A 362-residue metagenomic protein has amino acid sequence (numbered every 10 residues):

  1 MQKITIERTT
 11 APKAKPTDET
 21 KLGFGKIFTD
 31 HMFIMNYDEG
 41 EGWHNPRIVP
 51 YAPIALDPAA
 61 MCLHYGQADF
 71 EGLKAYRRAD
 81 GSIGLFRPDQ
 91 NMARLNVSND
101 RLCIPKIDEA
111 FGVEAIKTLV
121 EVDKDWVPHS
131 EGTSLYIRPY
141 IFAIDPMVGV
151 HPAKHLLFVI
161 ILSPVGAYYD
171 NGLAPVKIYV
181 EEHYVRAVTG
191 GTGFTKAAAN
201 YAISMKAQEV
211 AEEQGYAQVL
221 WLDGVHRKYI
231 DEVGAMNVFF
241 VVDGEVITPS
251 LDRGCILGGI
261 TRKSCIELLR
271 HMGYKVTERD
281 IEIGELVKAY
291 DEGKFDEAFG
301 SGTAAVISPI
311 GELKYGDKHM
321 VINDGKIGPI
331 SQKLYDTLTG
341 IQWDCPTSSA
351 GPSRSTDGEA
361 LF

Functional and structural regions predicted by a protein language model:
M1-L119, M147-F362: Helix-start/capping segments and mature chain N-termini
V122, A143-I144: Intrinsically disordered, low-complexity linker/loop segments enriched in Gly/Pro and charged/polar residues
D125-G132, T347-G351: Short glycine-rich, low-complexity/disordered patches
P128-R138, F142: Extended, Lys/Arg-enriched charged tracts that mediate electrostatic binding to polyanionic substrates
